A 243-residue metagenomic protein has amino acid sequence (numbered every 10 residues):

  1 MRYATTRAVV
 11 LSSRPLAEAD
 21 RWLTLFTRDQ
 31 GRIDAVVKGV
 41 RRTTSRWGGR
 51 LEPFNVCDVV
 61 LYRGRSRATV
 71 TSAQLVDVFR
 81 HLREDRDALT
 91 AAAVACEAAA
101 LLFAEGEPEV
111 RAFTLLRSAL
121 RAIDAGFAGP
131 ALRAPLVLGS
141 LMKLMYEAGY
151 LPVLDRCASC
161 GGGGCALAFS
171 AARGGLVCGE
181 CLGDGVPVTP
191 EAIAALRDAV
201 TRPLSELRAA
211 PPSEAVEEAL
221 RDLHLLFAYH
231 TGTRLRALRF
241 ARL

Functional and structural regions predicted by a protein language model:
M1-L243: Non-catalytic alpha-helical scaffolds and adjoining flexible linkers that form interface surfaces for assembly
